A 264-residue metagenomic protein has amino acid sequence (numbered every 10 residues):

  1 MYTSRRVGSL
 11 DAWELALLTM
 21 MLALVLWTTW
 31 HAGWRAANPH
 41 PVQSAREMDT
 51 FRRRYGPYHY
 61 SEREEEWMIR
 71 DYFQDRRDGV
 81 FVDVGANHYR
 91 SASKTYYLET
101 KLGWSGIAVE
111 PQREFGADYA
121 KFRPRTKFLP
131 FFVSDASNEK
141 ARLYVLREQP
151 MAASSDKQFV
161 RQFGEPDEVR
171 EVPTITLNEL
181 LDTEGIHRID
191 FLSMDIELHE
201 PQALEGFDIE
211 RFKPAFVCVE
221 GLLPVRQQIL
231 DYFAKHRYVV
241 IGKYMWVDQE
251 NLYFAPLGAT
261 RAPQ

Functional and structural regions predicted by a protein language model:
Y2-Q264: Phosphate/nucleotide-binding beta-alpha loop and adjacent structural elements of enzyme active sites
